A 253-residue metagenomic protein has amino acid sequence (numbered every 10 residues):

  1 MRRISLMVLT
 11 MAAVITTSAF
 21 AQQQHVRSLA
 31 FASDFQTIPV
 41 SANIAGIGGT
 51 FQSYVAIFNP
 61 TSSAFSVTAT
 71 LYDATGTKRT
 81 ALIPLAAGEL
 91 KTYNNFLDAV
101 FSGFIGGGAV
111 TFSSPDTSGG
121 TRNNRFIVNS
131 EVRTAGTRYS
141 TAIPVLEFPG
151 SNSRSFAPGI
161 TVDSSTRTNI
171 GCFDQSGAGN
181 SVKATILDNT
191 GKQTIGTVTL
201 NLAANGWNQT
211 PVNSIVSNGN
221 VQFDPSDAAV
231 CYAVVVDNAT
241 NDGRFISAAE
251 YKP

Functional and structural regions predicted by a protein language model:
M1-V8: Bacterial N-terminal signal peptides that target proteins for export
V8-T16: Bacterial N-terminal signal peptides
F20-P253: Gly/Pro-rich, tryptophan- and cysteine-flecked surface segments typical of secreted/extracellular proteins
